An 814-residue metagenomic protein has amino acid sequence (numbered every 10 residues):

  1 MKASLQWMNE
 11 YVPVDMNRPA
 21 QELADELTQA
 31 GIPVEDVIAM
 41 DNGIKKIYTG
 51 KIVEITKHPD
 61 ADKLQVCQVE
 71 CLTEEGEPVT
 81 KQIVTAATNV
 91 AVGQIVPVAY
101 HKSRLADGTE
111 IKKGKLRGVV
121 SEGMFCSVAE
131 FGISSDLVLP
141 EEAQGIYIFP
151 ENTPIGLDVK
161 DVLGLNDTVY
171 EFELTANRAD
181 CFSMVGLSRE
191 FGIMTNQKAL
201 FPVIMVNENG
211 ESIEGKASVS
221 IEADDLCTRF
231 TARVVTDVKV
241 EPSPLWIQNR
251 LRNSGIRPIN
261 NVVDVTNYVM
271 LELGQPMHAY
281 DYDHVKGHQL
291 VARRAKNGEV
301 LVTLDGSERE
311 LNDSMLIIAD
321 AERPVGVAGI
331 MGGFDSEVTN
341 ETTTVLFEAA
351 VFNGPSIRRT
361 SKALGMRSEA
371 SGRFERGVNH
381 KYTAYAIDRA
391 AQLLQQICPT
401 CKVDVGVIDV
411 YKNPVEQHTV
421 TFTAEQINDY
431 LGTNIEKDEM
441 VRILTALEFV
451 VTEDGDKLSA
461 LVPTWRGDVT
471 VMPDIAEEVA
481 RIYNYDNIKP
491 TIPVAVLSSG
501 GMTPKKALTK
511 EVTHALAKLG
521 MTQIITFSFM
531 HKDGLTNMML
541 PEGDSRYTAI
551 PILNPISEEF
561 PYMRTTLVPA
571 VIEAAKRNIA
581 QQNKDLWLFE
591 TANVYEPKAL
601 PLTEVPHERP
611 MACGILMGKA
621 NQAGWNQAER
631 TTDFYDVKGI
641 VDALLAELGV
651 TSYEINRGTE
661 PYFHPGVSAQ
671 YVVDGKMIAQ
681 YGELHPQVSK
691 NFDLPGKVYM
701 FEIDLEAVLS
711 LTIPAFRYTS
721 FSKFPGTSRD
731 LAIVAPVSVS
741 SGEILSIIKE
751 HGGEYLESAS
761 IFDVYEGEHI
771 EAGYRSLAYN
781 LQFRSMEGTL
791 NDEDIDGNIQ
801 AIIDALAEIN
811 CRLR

Functional and structural regions predicted by a protein language model:
M1-E211, L346, G365, E369 (+3 more regions): Phosphate-backbone binding interfaces of nucleic-acid-interacting proteins
K2, E22, Q29, A446-T452 (+5 more regions): A carboxyl-terminal module marker
Y11, L23-D25, Q65, T195 (+2 more regions): Glycine/proline-enriched, intrinsically flexible loops and inter-domain linkers
D41-K45, V206-N209, L497-M502, T526-S545 (+3 more regions): Beta-rich nucleic-acid/ligand-interaction surfaces
T49-V84, I155, N249, N260 (+1 more regions): Conserved mixed alpha/beta core segments that line enzyme active sites in large multi-domain catalysts
V120-D136, E141-I148, K160, L316-V415 (+3 more regions): Mobile "lid/hinge" segments at catalytic clefts and subdomain interfaces of large enzymes
G186, V420-L586, R729, Q782-M786 (+2 more regions): Extended, well-folded interaction surfaces typified by the phenylalanyl-tRNA synthetase beta subunit core
T195-I221, C398-I427, N434: Terminal amphipathic helices with adjacent charged low-complexity linkers/tails
